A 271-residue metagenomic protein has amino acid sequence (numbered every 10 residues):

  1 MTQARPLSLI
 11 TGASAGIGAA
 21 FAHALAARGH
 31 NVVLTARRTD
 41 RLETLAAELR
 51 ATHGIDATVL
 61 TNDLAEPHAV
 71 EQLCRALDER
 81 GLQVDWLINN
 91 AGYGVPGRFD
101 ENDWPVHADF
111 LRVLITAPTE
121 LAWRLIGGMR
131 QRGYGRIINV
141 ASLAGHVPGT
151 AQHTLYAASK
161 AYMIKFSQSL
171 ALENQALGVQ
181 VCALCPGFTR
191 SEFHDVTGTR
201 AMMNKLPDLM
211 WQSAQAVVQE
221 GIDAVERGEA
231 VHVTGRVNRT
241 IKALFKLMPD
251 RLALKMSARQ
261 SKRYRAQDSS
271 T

Functional and structural regions predicted by a protein language model:
S14-G16: Conserved glycine-rich cofactor-binding loop
R28-L45: Conserved glycine-rich Rossmann-like NAD(P)H-binding loop of the short-chain dehydrogenase/reductase
N90-V95: Conserved NAD(P)H cofactor-binding loop of Rossmann-fold oxidoreductase domains
R98-L111: Substrate-binding pocket helix/loop in short-chain dehydrogenase/reductase
A122, S159: Active-site helix of classical SDR
S142: Residue(s) in the substrate-gating loop at a strand-loop-helix junction that position the organic substrate next
A176-V237: SDR active-site lid
